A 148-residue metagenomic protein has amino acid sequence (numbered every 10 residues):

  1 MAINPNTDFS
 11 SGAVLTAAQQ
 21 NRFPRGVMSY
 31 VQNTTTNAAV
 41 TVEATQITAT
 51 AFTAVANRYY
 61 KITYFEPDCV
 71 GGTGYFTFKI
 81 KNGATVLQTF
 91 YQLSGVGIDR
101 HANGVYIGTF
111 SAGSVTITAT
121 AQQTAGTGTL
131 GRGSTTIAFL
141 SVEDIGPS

Functional and structural regions predicted by a protein language model:
M1-G26, A49-A51: Extracellular "spike/adhesin" assembly and maturation modules and analogous cytosolic coiled-coil scaffolds
F9-A13, E43-A44, T73, D99: Glycine-centered loop/turn motifs
Q19-Q32, Y59, T63-F65, S148: Extracellular receptor-binding modules and their adjoining Ser/Thr/Gly/Asp/Asn-rich linkers
R22-T48: Solvent-exposed, flexible loop/coil segments flanking beta-strands in beta-rich domains
N37, F52-V55, Y59-S148: Terminal beta-strand-rich extracellular "head" domains that mediate receptor/glycan or other ligand binding
